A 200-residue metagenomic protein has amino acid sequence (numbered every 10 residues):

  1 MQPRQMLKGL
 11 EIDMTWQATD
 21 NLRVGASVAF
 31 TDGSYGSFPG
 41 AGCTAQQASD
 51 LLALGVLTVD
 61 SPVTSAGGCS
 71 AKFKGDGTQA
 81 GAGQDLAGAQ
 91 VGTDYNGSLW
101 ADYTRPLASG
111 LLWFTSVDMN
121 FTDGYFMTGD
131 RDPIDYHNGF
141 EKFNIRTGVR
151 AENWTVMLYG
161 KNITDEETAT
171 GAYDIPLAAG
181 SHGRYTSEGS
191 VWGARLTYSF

Functional and structural regions predicted by a protein language model:
M1-G129, R195-S199: Gram-negative outer-membrane beta-barrel transporters
M1-M6, A87-T93, P133-G139, A178 (+1 more regions): Replace "Gram-negative outer membrane beta-barrel proteins" with "bacterial and organellar outer membrane beta-barrel
Q5, Q17, N138, V156-Y159: Generic secretory/membrane-interface signal
I12, D20, Q79-G81, P133 (+3 more regions): Homeobox/homeodomain signature
S27, D118, G139, M157-G160: A subset of signal/propeptide-processing and intrinsically disordered low-complexity segments in secreted/extracellular
G40-L51, V56, R131-H137, A169-S181: Flexible, surface-exposed loop regions and adjacent strand-edge segments of Gram-negative outer-membrane beta-barrel
N120-T128, V149-F200: C-terminal beta-signal and adjacent terminal beta-strands/loops of Gram-negative outer-membrane beta-barrel proteins
E141-T147: Feature captures outer-membrane beta-barrel proteins of Gram-negative bacteria and organelles
